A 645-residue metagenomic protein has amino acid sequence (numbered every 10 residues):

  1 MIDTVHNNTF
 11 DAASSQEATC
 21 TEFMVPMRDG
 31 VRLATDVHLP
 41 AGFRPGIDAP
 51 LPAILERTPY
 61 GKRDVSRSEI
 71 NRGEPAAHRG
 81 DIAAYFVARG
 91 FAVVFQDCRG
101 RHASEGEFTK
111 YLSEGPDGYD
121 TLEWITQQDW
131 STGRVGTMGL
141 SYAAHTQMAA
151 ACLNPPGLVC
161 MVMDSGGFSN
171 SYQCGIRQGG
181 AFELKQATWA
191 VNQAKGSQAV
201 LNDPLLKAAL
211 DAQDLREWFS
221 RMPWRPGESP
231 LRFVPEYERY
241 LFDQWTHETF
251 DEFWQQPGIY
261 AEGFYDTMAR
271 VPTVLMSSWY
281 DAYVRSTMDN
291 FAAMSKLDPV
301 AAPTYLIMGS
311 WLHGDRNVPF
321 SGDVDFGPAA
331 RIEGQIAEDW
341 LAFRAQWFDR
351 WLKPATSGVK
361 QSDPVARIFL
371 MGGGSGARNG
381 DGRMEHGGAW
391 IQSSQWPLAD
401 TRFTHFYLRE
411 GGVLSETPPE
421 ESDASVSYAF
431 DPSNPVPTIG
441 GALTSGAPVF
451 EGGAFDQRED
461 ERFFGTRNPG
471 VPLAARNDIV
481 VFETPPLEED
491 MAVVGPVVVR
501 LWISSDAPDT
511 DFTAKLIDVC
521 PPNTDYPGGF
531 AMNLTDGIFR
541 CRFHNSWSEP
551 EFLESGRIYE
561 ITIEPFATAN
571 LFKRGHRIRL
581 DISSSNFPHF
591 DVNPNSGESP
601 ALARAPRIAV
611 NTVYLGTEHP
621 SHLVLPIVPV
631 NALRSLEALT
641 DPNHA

Functional and structural regions predicted by a protein language model:
D3-N8, T19-M24, D325-F343, L352-A645: Glycine/threonine-rich phosphate-binding loop and adjacent beta-strand/alpha-helix elements that clamp
D29-P45: A short loop-to-beta-strand scaffold at the N-terminal edge of the catalytic core in hydrolase folds
R44-Q127, F168, C174-R177, F182 (+6 more regions): Cap/lid segment of the alpha/beta-hydrolase catalytic domain
A76-I82, A88, C152-T267: Accessory cap/linker subdomain of secreted extracellular hydrolases
H78, R285-T304: Active-site-adjacent alpha-helix of alpha/beta-hydrolase-fold enzymes
M138-Q213, W279-Y280, D298-Q346: A catalytic-pocket lid/entrance helix-loop region that shapes and gates access to the active site across common
T267-T273, A302, T401: Short, proline-enriched alpha-helix->beta-strand connector loops that line the catalytic pocket of alpha/beta-hydrolase
L275-S277: Short beta-strand/loop motif that positions the catalytic acidic residue of the alpha/beta-hydrolase fold
